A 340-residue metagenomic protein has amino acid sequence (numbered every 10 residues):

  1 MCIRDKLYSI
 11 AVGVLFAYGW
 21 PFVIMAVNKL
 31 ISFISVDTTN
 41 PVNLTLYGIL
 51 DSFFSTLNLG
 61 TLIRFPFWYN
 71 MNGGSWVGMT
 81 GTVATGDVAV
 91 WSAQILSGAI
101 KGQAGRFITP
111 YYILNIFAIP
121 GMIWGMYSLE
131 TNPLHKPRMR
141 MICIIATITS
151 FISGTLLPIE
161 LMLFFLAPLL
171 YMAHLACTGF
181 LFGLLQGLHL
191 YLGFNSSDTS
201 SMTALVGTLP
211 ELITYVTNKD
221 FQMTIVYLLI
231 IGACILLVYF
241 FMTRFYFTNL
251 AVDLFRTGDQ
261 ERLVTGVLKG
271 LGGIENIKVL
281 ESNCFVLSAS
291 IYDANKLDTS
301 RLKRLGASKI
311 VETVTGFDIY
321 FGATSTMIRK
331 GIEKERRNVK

Functional and structural regions predicted by a protein language model:
M1-I3: Conserved small/polar residues in nucleotide/adenosyl-binding loops
S9-P21, L44, G48, S52 (+7 more regions): Transmembrane alpha-helical segments of multi-pass membrane transport proteins and ion-pumping complexes
G13-T80: Aromatic-rich transmembrane-lumenal/periplasmic boundary elements in polytopic membrane proteins
P41-F53, K219, Q260-E281: Cytosolic juxtamembrane regulatory segments of multi-pass membrane proteins
N43-W68, T85-I119, L212-V238: Hydrophobic alpha-helical transmembrane segments
T85-S92, S97, I123, I145-A146 (+2 more regions): Transmembrane alpha-helical segments and their short flanking loops that form helix-hairpins/helix-helix interfaces
S97-A104, A118-I148: Membrane-embedded helical hairpins/re-entrant loop segments and their flanking transmembrane helices within multi-pass
T265-K340: Structured cytosolic domains appended to multi-pass membrane proteins
